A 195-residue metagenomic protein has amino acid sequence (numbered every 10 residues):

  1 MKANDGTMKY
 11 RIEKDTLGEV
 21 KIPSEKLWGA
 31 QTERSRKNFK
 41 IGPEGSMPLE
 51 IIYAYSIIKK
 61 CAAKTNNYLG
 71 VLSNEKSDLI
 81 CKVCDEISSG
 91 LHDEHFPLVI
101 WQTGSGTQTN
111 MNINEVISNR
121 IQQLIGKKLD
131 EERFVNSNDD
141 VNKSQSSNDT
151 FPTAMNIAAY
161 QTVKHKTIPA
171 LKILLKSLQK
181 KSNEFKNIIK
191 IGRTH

Functional and structural regions predicted by a protein language model:
M1-H195: Conserved, well-structured ligand/cofactor-binding cores
